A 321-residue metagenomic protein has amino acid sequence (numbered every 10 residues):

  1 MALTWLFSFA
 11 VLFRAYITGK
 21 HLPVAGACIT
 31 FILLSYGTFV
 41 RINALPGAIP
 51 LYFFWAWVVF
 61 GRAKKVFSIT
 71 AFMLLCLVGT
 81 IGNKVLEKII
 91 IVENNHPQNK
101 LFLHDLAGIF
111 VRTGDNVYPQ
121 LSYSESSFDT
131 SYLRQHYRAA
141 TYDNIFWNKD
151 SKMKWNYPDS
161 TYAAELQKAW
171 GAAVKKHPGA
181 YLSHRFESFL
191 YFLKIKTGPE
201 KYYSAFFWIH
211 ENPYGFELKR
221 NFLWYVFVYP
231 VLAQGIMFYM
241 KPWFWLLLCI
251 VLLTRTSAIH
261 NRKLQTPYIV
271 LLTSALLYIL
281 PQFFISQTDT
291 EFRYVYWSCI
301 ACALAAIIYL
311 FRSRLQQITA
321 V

Functional and structural regions predicted by a protein language model:
M1-F9, V40, I236-L252, F292-C302: Membrane-interface micro-motifs in multi-pass membrane enzymes
A2, N43-W57, A71: Transmembrane-embedded, aromatic-rich helix segments that form part of the hydrophobic channel/pocket engaging
W5-A25: Membrane-interface transmembrane helices that cradle and orient dolichyl/undecaprenyl
H21-G26, F60-L75: Membrane-interfacial entry segments at the cytosolic side of transmembrane helices
G26-R41, L74-G79: Membrane-interface alpha helices of multi-pass inner-membrane proteins
S35-T38, N83-K84, A275-E291: Transmembrane-helix signature of polytopic, lipid-linked glycan biosynthesis machinery
I91-E217: Membrane-proximal stem/loop segments at transmembrane-domain junctions that anchor or position
Y181-L272: Membrane-interface anchor segments at the N-terminal boundary of transmembrane helices in multi-pass membrane enzymes
